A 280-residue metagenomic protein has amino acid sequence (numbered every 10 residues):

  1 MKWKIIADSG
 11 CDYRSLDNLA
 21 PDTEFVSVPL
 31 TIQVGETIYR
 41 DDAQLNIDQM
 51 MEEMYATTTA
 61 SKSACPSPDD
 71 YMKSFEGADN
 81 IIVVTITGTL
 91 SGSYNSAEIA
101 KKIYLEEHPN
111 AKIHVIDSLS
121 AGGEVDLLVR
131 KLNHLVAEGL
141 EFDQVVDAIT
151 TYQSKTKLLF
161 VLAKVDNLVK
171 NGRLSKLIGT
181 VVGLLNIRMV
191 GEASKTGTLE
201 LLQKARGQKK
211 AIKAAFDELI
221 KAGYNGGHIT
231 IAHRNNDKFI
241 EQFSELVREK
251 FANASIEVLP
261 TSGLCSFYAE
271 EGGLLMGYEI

Functional and structural regions predicted by a protein language model:
M1, F75-A78, A222-N225: Flexible, charged surface loops at secondary-structure boundaries
K2-A64, D70: N-terminal glycine-rich anion-binding loop in soluble enzyme alpha/beta folds
W3, I81-V83, G227-I229: Generic beta-sheet signal
I6-A7, T85-T87, I116-D117: Short beta-strand segments
G10-A20, E24-V26, L30-T31, T37 (+5 more regions): Mixed-charge interfacial surface used for oligomerization/domain docking and macromolecular partner engagement
I47-D48, P68, V129, F142: Alpha-helix initiation and N-capping motif
P66-K101, L105: Active-site cofactor/cluster-binding pocket
A78-V83, E106-I116, V258: Glycine/charged-rich beta-loop-alpha catalytic/anionic-binding loops adjacent to active sites
